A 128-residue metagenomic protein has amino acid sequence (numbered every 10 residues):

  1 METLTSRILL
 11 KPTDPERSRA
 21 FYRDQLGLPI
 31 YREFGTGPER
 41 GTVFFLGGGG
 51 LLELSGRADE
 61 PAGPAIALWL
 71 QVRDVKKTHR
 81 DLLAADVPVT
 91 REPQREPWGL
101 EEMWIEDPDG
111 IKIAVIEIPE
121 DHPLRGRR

Functional and structural regions predicted by a protein language model:
M1-R19, I66-L68, P119-R128: N-terminal beta-strand motif that seeds the catalytic metal site of vicinal oxygen chelate
E2, L9-G50: Core segments of cupin and vicinal oxygen chelate
L4-T13, T42-F45, D59-A85, E101-E106 (+1 more regions): Vicinal oxygen chelate
R32, G56, R91: Short loop/edge segments at beta-strand edges and connector loops that shape dinucleotide/nucleotide cofactor-binding
L52-L54: A short acidic-to-branched-hydrophobic micro-motif
H79-R128: Vicinal oxygen chelate
